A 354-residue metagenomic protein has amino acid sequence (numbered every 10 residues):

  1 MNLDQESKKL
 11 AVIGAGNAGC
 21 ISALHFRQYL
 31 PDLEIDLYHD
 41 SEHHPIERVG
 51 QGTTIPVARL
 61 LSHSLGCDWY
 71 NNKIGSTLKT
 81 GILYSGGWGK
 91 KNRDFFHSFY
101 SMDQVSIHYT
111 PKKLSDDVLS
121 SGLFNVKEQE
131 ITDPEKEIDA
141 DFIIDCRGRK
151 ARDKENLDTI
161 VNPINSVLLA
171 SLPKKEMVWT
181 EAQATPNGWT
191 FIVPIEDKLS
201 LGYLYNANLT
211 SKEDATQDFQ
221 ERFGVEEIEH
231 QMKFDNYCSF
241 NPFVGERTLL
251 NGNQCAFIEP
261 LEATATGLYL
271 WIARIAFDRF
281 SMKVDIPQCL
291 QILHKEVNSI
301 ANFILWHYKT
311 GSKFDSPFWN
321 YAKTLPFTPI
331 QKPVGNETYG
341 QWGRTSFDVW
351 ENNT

Functional and structural regions predicted by a protein language model:
D4-G16: Beta1/beta-strand and adjacent pyrophosphate-binding region of the FAD-binding site in flavoprotein oxidoreductases
G19-C20: N-terminal Rossmann-fold NAD(P) dinucleotide-binding loop
R27-V49: Glycine-rich FAD pyrophosphate-binding loop
H44-F96: N-terminal FAD cofactor-binding segment of flavoenzymes
G52, F99-L119, C146, A207-D214: Short beta-strand to alpha-helix junction loop
S121-F223: Predominantly flavin-linked oxidoreductase catalytic cores and closely associated redox partners
E196, Y205-Y308: FAD/FMN-dependent oxidoreductases across multiple families
S281-T354: Long, low-complexity C-terminal extensions of enzymes
